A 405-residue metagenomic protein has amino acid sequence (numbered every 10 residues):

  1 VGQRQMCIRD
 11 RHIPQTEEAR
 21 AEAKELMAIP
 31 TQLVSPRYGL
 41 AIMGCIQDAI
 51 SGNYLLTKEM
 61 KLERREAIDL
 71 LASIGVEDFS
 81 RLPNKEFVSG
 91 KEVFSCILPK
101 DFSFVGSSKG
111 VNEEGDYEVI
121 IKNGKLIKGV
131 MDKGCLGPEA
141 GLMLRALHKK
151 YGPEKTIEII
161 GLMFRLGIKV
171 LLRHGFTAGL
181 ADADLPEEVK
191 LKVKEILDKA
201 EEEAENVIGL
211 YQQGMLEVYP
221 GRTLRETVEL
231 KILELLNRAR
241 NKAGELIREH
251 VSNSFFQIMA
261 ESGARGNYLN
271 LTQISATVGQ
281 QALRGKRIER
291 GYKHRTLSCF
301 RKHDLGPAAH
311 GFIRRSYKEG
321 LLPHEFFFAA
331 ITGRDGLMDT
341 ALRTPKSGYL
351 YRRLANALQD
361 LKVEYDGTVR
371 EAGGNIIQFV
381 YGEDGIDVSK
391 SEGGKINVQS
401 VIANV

Functional and structural regions predicted by a protein language model:
V1, E18, A28-I46, I50-E118 (+6 more regions): Intrinsically disordered, low-complexity regulatory segments
G2-I8: Short, small-residue-biased leader/transition segments that mark boundaries at the very start of proteins
R9-R11, P36, K125-G129, A140-G152 (+5 more regions): Glycine- and acidic
H12, L40-I42, G152, A260 (+5 more regions): Alpha-helix N-cap/helix-initiation motif
A19, A23, C45-I46, K155 (+9 more regions): Helical mechanochemical/support elements of P-loop NTPase systems and associated helical scaffolds
D132-L142, I247, R301-D304, L321-R334: Active-site-adjacent bridging/hinge elements
L166, V170-F255, A260-N267, L271-E325 (+1 more regions): Extended, well-ordered alpha-helical scaffold/bundle regions in very large, multi-domain proteins
